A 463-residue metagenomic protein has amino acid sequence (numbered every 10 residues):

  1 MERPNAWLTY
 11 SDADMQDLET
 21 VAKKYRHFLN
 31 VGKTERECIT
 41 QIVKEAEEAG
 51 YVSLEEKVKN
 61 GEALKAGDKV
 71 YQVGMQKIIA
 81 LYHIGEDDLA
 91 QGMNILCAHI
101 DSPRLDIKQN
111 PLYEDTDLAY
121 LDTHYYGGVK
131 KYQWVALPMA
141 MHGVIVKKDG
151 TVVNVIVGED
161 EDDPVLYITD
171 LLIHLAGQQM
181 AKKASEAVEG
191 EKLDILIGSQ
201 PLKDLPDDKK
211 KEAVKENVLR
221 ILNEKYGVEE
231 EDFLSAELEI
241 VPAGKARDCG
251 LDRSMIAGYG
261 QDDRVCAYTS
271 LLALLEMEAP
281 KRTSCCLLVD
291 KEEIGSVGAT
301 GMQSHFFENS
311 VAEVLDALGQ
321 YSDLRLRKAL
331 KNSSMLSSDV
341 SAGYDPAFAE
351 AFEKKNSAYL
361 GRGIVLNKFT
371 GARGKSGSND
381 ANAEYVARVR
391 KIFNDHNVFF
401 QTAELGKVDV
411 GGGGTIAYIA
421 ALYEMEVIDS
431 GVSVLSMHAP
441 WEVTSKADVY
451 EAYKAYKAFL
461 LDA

Functional and structural regions predicted by a protein language model:
M1-A463: N-terminal hydrophobic/helix-forming segments and targeting peptides
